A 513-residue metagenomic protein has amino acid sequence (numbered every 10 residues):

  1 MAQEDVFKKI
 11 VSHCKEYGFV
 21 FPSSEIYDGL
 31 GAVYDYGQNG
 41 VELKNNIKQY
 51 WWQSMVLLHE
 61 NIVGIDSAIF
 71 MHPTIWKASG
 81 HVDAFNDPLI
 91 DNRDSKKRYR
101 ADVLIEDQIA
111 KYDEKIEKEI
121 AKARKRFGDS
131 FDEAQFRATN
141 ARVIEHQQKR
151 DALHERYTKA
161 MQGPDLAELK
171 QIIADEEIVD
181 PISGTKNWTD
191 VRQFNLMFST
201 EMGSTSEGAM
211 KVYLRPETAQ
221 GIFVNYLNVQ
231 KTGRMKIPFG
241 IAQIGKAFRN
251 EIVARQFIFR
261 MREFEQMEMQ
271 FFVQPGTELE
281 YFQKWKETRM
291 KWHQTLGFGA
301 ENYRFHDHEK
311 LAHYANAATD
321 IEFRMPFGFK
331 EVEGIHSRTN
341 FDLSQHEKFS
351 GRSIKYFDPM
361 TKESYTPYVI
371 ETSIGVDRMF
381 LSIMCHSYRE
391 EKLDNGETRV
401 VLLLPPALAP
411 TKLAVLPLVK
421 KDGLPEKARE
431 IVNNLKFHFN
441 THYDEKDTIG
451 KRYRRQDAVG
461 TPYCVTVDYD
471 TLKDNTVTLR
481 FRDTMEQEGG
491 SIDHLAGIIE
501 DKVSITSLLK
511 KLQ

Functional and structural regions predicted by a protein language model:
M1-Q513: NTP/phosphate- and nucleic-acid-binding module
